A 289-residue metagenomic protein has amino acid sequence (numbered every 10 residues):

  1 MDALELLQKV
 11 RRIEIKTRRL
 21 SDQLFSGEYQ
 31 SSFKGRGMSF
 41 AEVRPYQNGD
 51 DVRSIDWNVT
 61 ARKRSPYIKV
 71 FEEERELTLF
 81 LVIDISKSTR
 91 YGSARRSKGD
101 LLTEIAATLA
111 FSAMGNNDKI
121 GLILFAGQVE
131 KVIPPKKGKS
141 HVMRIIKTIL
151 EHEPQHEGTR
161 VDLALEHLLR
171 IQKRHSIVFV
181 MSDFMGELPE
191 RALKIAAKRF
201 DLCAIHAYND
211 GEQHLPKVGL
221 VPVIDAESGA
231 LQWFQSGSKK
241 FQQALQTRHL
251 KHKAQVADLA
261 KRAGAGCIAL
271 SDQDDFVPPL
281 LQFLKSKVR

Functional and structural regions predicted by a protein language model:
M1-F33, E42, D51, R170-R174 (+2 more regions): Von Willebrand factor type A / integrin I
M1-K131, P135, H167, I177 (+2 more regions): An amphipathic, basic-hydrophobic helix/alpha-beta surface used to engage anionic, phosphate-rich ligands or surfaces
N58, P154-G158, V180-S182: Short, flexible loop segments at the rims of nucleotide/cofactor-binding pockets, characterized by
F80, I123, F179, C203-I205 (+1 more regions): Hydrophobic/aromatic beta-strand patches that form the interior of the parallel beta-sheet core in alpha/beta enzyme
D100, Q155-D162, T247-L250: Conserved phosphate-coordination/catalytic loops
E104, T108, T159-E166, A254 (+1 more regions): Short, contiguous clusters of charged residues that form electrostatic/catalytic patches at enzyme active sites, used
V132-K147, K285-S286: Short, electropositive alpha-helical surface patch
H141-S176, L188, N209: Von Willebrand factor
